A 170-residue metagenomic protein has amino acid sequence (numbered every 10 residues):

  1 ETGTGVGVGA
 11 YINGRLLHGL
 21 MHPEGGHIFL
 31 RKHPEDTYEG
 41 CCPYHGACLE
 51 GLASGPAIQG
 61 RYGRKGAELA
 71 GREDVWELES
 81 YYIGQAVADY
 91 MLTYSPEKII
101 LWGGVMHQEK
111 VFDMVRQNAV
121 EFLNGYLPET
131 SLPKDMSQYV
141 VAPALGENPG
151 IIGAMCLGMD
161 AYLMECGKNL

Functional and structural regions predicted by a protein language model:
T2, N13, L145: Cofactor-binding loop segments of dinucleotide-utilizing enzymes, especially the Rossmann-like FAD- and NAD(P)+-binding
T2-T4, G103-G104: Short secondary-structure boundary segments
V6-Y11: Short beta-strand scaffold segments in enzyme catalytic cores
L16, K32-L170: ATP-binding/phosphotransfer module of carbohydrate and carboxylate kinases, centering on a glycine-rich
P23-G26: A short acidic/small-residue loop/turn micro-motif
